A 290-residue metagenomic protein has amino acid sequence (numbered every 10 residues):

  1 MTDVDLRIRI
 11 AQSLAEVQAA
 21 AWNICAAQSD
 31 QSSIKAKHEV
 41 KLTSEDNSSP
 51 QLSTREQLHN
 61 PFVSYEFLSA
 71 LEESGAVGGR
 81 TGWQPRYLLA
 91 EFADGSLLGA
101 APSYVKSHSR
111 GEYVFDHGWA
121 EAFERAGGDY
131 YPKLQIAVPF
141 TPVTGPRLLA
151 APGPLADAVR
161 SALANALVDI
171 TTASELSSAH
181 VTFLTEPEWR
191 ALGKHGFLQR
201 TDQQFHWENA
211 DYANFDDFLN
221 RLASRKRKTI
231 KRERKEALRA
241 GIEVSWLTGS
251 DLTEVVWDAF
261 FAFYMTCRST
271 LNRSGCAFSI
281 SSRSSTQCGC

Functional and structural regions predicted by a protein language model:
T2-Y131, P139, N165-C290: A conserved beta-strand-loop-helix scaffold within acyl/acetyltransferase catalytic domains
I136: Aromatic- and acidic-residue-enriched carbohydrate-binding clefts of CAZyme catalytic domains
V143-L155: A short, internal acetyl-CoA/4′-phosphopantetheine-binding micro-motif in the GNAT/acyltransferase core
L148, V159-A162, R225: Soluble or luminal CAZymes and related metallo-dependent hydrolases
L155-V168: Conserved acetyl-CoA-binding loop-helix of GNAT-fold acetyltransferases
